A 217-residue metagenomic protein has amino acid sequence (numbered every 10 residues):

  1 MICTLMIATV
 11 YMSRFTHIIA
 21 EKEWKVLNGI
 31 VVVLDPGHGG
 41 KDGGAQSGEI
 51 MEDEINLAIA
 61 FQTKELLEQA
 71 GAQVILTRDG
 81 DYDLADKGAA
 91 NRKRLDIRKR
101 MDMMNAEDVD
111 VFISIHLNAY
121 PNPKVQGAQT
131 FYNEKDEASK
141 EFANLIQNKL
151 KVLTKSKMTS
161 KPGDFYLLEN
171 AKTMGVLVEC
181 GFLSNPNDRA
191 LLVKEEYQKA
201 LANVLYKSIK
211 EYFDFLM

Functional and structural regions predicted by a protein language model:
M1-M217: Catalytic-site microenvironment of enzymes that process N-acetyl-hexosamine-containing cell-wall polysaccharides
